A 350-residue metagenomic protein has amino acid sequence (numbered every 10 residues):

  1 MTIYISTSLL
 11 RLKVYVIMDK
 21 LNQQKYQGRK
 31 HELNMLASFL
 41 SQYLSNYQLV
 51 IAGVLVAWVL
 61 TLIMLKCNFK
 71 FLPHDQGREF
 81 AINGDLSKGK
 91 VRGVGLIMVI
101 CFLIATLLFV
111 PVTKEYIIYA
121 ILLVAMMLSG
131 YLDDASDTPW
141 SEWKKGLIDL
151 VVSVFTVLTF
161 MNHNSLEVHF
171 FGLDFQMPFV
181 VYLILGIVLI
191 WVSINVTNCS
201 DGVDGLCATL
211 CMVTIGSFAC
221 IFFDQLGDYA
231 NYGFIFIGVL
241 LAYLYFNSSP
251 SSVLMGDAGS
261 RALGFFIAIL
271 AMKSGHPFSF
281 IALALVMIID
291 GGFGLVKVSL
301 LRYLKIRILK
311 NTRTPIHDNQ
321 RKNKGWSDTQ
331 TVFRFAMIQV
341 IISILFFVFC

Functional and structural regions predicted by a protein language model:
T2-S6, L10: Extreme N-terminal basic, low-complexity initiation segments that serve as generic localization/processing leaders
L9-K13, I17-K20, Y26: Short, positively charged and aromatic/hydrophobic N-terminal segments
N34-I289: "…together with the soluble PPM/PP2C metallo-phosphatase catalytic core" -> "…together with the soluble PPM/PP2C
K66-G89, A135-D137, L295-W326: Cytosolic, membrane-interface loops and tails of multi-pass inner-membrane proteins
N195-N198, G202-T214, R307-H317, R321-Q330: Solvent-exposed interhelical
L285-S299: Transmembrane helix segments
T329-V348: Final/C-terminal transmembrane alpha-helix of multipass membrane proteins
